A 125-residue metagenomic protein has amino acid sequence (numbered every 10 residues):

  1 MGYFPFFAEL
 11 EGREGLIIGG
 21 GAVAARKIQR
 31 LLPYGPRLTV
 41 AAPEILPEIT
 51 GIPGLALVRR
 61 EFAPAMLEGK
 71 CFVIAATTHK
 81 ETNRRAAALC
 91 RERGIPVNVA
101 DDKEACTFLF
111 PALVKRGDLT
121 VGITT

Functional and structural regions predicted by a protein language model:
M1-E44, I49-I52, R60: Hydrophobic, well-ordered beta-alpha structural blocks that scaffold small-molecule cofactor pockets
E9, V114-T125: Adenosine-phosphate binding glycine-rich loop
E14, C71-F72: Structural motif
L38, L57, G94-V97: Hydrophobic beta-strand scaffold residues
P43-I45, F62, D101-A105: Short, ordered loop/turn segments at secondary-structure junctions
R60-L67, T77-K80: A structured beta-alpha segment of the ubiquitous adenosine-cofactor-binding alpha/beta core
F72-T77, N83-F108: ADP-ribose/adenylate-binding Rossmann-like module
C106-R116: Glycine-rich, charge-decorated loop segments at or immediately adjacent to ligand/cofactor-binding or catalytic sites
